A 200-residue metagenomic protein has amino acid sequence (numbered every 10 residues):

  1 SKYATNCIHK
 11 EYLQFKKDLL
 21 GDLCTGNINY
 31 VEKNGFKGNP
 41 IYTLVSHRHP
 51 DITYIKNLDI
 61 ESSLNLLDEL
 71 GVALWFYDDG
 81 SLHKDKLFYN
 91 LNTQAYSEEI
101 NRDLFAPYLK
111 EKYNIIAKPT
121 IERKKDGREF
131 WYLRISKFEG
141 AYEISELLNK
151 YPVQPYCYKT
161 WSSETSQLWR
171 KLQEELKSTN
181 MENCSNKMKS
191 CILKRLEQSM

Functional and structural regions predicted by a protein language model:
S1-M200: Internal intein/HINT superfamily modules and their associated LAGLIDADG
